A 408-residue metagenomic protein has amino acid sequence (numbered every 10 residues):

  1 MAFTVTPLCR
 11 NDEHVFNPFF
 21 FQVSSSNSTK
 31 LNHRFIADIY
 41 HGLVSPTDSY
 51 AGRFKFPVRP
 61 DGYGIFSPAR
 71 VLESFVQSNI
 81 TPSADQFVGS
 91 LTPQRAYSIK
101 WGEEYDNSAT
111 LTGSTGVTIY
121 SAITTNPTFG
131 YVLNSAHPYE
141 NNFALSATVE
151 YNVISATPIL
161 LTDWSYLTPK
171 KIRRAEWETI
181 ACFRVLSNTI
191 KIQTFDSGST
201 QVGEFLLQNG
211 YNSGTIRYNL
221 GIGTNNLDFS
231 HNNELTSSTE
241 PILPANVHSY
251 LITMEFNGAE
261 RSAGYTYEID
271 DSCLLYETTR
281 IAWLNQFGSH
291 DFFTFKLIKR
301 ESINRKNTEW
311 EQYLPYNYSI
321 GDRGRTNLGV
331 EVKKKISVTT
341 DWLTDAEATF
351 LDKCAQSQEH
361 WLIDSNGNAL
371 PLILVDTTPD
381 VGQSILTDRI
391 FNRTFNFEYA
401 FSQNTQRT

Functional and structural regions predicted by a protein language model:
M1-Y267, S272: Preference for solvent-exposed, low-hydrophobicity sequence contexts
A2-F3, L8-N17, S26, T200-Y211 (+2 more regions): Extracellular/virion structural assembly segments
